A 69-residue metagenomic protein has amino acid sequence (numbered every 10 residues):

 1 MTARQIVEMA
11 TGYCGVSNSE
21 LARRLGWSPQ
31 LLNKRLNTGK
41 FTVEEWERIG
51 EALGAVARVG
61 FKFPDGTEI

Functional and structural regions predicted by a protein language model:
M1-V16, E20, G60: A short, Lys/Arg-rich alpha-helix, primarily the initiator
Y13, R24, A52: Residues within the alpha-helical elements of helix-turn-helix
G26-F41: Recognition helix of helix-turn-helix/homeodomain-like DNA-binding domains that insert into the DNA major groove
T38-E51: Short, basic-rich loop-to-helix N-cap that marks the start of a DNA-contacting helix
G54-I69: Short C-terminal boundary/hinge segments that cap the last helix of small helical domains
